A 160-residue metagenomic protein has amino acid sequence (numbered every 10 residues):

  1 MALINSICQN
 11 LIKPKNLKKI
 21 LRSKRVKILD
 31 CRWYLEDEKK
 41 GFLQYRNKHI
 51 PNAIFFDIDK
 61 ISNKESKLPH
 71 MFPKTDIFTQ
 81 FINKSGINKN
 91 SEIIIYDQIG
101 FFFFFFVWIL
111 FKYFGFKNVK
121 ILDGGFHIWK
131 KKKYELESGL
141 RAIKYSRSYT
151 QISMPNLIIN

Functional and structural regions predicted by a protein language model:
M1-N160: Cytosolic catalytic domains that perform sulfur/thiol-centered chemistry
